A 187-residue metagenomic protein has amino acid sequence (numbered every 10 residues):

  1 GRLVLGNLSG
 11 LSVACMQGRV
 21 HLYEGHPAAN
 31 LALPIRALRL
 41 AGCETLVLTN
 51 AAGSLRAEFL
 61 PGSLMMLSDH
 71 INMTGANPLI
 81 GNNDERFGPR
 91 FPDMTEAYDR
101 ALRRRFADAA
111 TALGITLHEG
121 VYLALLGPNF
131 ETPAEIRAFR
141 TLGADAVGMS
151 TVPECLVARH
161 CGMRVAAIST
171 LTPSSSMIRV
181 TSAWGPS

Functional and structural regions predicted by a protein language model:
G1-M94: Metabolite-binding pocket within alpha/beta catalytic cores that recognizes anionic/polar moieties
C15-Q17, L46-N50, M66, L117-L123 (+2 more regions): General beta-strand structural signal in soluble alpha/beta enzymes
P27, L31, T95-R103, T132 (+1 more regions): Generic structural signal for well-ordered, non-membrane alpha-helical segments in soluble metabolic enzymes
F87-D99, R104, A124-L126, I136: Polyanion-binding loop/helix "lid" in catalytic or ligand-binding cores
D108-D145: Active-site/ligand-binding-proximal alpha/beta "capping" segment
F130-T172: A C-terminal functional module that forms or caps the active site or interfaces directly with catalytic machinery
P173-S187: Low-acidity, Ser/Thr- and Arg-rich intrinsically disordered low-complexity segments
